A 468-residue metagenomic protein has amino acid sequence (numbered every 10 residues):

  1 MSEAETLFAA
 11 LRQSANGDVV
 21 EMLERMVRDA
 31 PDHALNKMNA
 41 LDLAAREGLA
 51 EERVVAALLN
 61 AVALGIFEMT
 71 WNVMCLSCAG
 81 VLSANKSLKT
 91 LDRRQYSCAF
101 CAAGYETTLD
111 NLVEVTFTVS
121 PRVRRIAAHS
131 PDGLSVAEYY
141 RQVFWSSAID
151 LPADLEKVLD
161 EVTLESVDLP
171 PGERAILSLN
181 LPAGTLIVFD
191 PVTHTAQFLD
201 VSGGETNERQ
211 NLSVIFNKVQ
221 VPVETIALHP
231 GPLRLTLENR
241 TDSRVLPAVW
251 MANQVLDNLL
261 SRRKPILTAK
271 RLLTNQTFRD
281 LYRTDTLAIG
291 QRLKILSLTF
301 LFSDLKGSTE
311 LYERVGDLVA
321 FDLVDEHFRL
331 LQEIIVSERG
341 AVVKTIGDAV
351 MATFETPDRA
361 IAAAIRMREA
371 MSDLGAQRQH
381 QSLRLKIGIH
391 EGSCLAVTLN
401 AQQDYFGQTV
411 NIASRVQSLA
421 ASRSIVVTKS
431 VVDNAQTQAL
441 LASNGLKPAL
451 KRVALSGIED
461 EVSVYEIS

Functional and structural regions predicted by a protein language model:
M1-I66: N-terminal alpha-helical interaction blocks
A63-D132: Cys/His-rich short segments
E106-T195: Long, charge-rich boundary regions
A227-P230, T236-L296: Regulatory cytosolic signal-relay segments
T284-A362: Catalytic NTP-binding/metal-coordinating core of nucleotidyl cyclase/transferase enzymes
F302-S303, I334-A362, D373-T409: Catalytic core of nucleotidyl cyclases, primarily class III adenylyl/guanylyl cyclases
L374, H390, V410-D433: Catalytic/regulatory signature loops of cyclic-dinucleotide turnover enzymes and related class III nucleotidyl cyclases
R423-S468: Cytosolic regulatory/linker segments at or just downstream of nucleotide-handling modules in signal-transduction
